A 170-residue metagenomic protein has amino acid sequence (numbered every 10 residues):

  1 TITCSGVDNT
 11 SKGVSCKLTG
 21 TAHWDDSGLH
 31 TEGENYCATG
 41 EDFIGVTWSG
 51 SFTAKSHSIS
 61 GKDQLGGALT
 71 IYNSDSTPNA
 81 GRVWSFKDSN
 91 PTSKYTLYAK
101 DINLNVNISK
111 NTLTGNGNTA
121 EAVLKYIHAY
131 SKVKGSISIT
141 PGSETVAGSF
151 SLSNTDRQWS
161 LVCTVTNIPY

Functional and structural regions predicted by a protein language model:
T1-Y170: Mature secreted bioactive peptide module from preproproteins
